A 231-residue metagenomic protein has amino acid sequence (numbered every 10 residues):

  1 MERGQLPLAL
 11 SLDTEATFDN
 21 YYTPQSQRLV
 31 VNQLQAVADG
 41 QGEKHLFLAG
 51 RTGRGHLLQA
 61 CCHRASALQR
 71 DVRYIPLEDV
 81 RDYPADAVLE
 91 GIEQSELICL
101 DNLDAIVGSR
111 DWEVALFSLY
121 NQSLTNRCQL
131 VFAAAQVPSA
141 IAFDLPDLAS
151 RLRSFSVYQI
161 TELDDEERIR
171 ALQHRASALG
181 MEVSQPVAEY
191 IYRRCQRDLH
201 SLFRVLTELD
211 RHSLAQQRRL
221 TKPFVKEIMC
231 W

Functional and structural regions predicted by a protein language model:
M1-A36, L214-W231: A short, basic N-terminal segment
Q41-Q59: Walker A/P-loop nucleotide-binding motif
A67-L97: AAA+/P-loop NTPase substrate/partner-engagement loops
G91-A115, N126-A135: Conserved P-loop NTPase "ATPase switch" module shared by AAA+ and STAND
P138-R153: Short regulatory helix/loop adjacent to the ATP-binding pocket of P-loop NTPases
F155, I169-E182: Conserved AAA+ ATPase "sensor/coupling" helix adjacent to the nucleotide-binding pocket
F155-E167: Conserved AAA+ ATPase "SRH/arginine-finger" region at the nucleotide-binding site
E189-R193, H200-L214: C-terminal helical "lid" of AAA+/P-loop NTPase domains
